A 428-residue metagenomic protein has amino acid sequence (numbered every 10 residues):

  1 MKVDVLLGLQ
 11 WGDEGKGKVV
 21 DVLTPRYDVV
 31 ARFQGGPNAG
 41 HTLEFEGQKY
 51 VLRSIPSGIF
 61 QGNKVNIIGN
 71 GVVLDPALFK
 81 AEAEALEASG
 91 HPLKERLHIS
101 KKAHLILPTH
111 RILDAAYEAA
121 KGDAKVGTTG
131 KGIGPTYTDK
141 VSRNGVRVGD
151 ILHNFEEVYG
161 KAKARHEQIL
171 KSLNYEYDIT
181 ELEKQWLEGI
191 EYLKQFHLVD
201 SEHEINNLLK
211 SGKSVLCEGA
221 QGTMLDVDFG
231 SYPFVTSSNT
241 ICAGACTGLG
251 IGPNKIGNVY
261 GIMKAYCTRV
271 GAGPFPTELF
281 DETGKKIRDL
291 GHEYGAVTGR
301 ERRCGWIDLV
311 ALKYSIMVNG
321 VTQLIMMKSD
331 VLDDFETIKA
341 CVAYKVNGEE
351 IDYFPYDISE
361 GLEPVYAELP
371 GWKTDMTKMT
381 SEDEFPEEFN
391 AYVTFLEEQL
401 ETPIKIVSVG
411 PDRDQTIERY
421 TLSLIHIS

Functional and structural regions predicted by a protein language model:
M1-L424: Non-transmembrane, aqueous-exposed alpha-helical and coiled segments at domain scale
